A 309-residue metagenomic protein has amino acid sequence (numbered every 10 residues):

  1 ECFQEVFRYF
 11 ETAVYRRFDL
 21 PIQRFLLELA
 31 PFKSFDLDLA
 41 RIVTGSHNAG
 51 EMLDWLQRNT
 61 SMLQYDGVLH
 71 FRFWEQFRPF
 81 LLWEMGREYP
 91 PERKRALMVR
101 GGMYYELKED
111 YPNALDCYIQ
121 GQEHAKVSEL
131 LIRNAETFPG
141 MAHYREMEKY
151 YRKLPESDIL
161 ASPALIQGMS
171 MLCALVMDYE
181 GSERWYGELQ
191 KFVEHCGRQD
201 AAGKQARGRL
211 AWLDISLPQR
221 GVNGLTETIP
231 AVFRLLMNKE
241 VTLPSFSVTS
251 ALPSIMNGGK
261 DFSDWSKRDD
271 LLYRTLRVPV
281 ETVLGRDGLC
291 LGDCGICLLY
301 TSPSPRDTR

Functional and structural regions predicted by a protein language model:
E1-F3: Amphipathic helix/helix-loop-helix segment enriched in hydrophobic residues with interspersed Lys/Arg and occasional
R8-R87, A96: C-terminal boundary/linker of central alpha/beta nucleotide-binding cores
P91-L165, L172, G181-W185: Extended alpha-helical scaffolding segments used for macromolecular assembly and cargo binding
G102, L115, I132-E136, S170 (+4 more regions): Conserved small-residue packing positions in alpha-helical repeats and bundles
Y111-N113, E123-H124, S162, R198-R209 (+3 more regions): Alpha-solenoid helical repeat architecture
I119-H124, E136-T137, R152-I159, F192-Q199 (+2 more regions): Solenoid-like repeat scaffolds
F138-E148, Y179-F192, G221-L235, S263-R277 (+1 more regions): Helix-turn-helix repeat elements of alpha-solenoid scaffolds
Y300-R309: Single conserved hydrophobic/aromatic residue that forms the stacking wall/gate of nucleotide- or nucleobase-binding
